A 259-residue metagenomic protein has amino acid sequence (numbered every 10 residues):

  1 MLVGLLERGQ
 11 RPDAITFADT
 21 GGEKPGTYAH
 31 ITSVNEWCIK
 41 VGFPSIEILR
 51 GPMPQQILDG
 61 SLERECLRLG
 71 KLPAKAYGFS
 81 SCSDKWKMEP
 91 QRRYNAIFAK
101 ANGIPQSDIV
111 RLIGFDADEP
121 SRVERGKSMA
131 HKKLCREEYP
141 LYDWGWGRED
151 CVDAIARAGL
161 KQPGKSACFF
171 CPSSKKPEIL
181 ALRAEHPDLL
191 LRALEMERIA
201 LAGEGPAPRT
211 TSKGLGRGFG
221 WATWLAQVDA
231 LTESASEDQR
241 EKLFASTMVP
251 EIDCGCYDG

Functional and structural regions predicted by a protein language model:
M1-G259: Nucleotide-activated chemistry modules centered on ATP-dependent adenylation/adenylyltransferase
